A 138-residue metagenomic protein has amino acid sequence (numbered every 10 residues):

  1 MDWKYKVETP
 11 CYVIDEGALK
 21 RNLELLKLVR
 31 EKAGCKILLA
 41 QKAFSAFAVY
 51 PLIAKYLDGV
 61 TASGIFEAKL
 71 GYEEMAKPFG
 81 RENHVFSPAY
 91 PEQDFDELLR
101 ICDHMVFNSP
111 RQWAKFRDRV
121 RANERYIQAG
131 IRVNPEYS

Functional and structural regions predicted by a protein language model:
M1-V13: Generic N-terminal amphipathic, Lys/Arg-enriched alpha-helix
Y5-V7, N22, I53: Glycine-rich phosphate-binding segment of PLP-dependent enzymes
Y12-V13, L23, L70: Generic preference for hydrophobic/aromatic residues in regular secondary structure cores
E16: N-terminal glycine-/serine-/threonine-rich phosphate-binding loop
L19-N22, L26: Alpha-helical packing segments of well-folded alpha/beta enzyme cores
C35-S138: Active-site-proximal beta-alpha core segment in soluble small-molecule metabolic enzymes
